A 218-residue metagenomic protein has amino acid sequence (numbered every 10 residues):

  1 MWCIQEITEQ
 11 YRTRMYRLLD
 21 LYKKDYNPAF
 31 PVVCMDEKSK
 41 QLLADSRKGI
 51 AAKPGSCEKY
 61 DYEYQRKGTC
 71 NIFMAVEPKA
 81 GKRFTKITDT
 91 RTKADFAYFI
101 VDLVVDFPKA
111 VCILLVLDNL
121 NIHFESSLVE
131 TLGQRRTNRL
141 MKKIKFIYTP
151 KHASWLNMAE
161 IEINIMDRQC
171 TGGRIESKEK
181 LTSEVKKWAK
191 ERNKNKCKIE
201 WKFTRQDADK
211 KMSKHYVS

Functional and structural regions predicted by a protein language model:
M1-R66, M212: Charge-mixed, compositionally biased segments that are often intrinsically disordered regulatory tracts
A29-F30, A110-C112, C197: Short coil/turn segments at beta-strand junctions that form active-site/ligand-binding loops
C34-D36, A75, G81, I100 (+5 more regions): Mobile genetic element proteins and their domesticated derivatives, centered on retroelements and DNA transposons
S46, K180-S218: C-terminal domain-tail junction helix/linker
K53-V111: Electropositive, glycine- and tryptophan-enriched low-complexity nucleic-acid-binding patches
K59-Y64, T137-M158, R174-I175: RNase H-like polynucleotidyl transferase catalytic core
V111-F124: Acidic/histidine-rich, metal-coordinating catalytic segments
K151, A159-K178, E191-N195: Active-site proximal helix-loop segment of RNase H-like, two-metal nucleases, encompassing DDE(D)
